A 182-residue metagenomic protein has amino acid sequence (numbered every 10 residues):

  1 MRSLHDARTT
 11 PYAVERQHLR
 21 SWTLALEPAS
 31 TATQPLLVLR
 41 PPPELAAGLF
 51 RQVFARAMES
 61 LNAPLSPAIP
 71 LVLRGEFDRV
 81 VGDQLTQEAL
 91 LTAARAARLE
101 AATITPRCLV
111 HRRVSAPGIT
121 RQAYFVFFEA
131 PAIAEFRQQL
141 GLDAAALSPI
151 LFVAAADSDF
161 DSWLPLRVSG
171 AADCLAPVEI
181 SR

Functional and structural regions predicted by a protein language model:
M1-R182: Histidine-dependent nucleotide/RNA phosphoesterase domain, centered on the 2H-phosphoesterase fold with its duplicated
